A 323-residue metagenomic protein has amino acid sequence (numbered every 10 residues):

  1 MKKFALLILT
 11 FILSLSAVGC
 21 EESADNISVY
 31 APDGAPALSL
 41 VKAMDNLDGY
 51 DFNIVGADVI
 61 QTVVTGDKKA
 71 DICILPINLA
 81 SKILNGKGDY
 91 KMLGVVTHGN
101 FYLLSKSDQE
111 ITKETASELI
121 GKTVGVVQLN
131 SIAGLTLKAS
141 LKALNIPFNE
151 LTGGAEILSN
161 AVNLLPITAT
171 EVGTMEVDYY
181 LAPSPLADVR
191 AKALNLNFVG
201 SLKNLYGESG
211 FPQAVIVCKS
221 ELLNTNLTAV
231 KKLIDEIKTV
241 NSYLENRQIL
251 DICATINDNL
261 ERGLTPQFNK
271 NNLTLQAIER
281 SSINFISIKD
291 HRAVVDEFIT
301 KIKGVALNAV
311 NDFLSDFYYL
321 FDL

Functional and structural regions predicted by a protein language model:
K3-E21: Sec-dependent N-terminal signal peptides of Gram-positive bacterial secreted proteins and lipoproteins
D25-A161, D178, F198-V199: Short, glycine-/small- and polar/acidic-enriched structural segments that line small-molecule recognition paths
M44, D67, I74, L84 (+8 more regions): Sec/Tat-exported extracytoplasmic proteins
L47, G121, N204-E208, I283-H291: Short, solvent-exposed loop/beta-turn-alpha elements that line the ligand-binding surface or hinge of extracytoplasmic
I77, I157, A161-I256: Pocket-lining segment of extracytoplasmic ligand-binding domains
V95-S105, N195-L223, A277-E279, S315-L323: Periplasmic-binding protein-like
L223-V305: Secondary-structure end/capping motifs
D296-L323: Conserved C-terminal helix/tail region of periplasmic/extracytoplasmic solute-binding proteins
